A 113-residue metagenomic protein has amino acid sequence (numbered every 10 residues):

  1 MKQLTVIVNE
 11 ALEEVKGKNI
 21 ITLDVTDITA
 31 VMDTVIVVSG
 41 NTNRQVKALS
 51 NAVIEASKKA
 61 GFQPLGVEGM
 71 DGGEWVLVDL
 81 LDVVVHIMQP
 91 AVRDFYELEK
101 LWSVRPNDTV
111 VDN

Functional and structural regions predicted by a protein language model:
M1-V31, N43-V76, P90-V92, L98-N113: Polybasic/polar functional segments that serve as interface/processing modules
V37-G40: Short hydrophobic/aromatic beta-strand micro-patches that form the beta-sheet surface supporting nucleotide- or nucleic
V78-L80: Active-site beta-strand termini and strand-to-loop segments that position acidic
